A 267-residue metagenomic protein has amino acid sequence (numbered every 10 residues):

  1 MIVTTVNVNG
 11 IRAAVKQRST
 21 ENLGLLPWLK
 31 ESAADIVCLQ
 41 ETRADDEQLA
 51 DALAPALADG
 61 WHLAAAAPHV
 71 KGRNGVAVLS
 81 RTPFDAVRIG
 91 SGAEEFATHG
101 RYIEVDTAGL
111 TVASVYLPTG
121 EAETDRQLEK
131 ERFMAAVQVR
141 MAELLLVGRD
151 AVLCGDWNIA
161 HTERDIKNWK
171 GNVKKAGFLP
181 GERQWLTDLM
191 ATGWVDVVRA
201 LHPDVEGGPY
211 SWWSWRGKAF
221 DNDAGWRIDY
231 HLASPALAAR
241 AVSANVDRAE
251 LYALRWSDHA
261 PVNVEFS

Functional and structural regions predicted by a protein language model:
M1-A14, G109-E121, C154, H259: Active-site-proximal beta-strand elements of phosphoester/diester hydrolases
M1-A56, L63, P68-V76: N-terminal, active-site-proximal structural segment of metallo-dependent hydrolase catalytic domains
V6-N7, W28-L49, V112, R140-E163 (+4 more regions): Active-site beta-strand/loop signature of hydrolases that rely on acidic residues for catalysis
R43-G120: Structured beta-strand-rich core segments of catalytic domains in phosphoester-bond hydrolases
L57-G60, F133-I228: Metal-dependent phosphoesterases centered on the DNase I-like endonuclease/exonuclease/phosphatase
K71-V87, V205, R216-R240, F266: Conserved beta strand-loop-helix elements of the APE1-like EEP
G92-A93, L117-M134, K170-K175: Surface-exposed cleft-lining segments at the edges of enzyme active sites
N245-S267: Surface polyanion/phosphate-binding segment centered on an Asp-His-Pro turn
